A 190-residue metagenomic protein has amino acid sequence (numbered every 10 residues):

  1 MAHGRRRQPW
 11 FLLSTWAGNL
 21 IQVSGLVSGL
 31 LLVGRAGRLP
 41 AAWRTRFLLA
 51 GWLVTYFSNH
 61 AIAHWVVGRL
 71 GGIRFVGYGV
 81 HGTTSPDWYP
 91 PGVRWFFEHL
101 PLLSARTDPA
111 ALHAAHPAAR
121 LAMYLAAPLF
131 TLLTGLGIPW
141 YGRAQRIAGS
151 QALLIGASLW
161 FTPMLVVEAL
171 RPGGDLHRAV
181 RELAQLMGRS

Functional and structural regions predicted by a protein language model:
M1-S190: Hydrophobic transmembrane alpha-helices and their immediate loop junctions in multi-pass integral membrane proteins
